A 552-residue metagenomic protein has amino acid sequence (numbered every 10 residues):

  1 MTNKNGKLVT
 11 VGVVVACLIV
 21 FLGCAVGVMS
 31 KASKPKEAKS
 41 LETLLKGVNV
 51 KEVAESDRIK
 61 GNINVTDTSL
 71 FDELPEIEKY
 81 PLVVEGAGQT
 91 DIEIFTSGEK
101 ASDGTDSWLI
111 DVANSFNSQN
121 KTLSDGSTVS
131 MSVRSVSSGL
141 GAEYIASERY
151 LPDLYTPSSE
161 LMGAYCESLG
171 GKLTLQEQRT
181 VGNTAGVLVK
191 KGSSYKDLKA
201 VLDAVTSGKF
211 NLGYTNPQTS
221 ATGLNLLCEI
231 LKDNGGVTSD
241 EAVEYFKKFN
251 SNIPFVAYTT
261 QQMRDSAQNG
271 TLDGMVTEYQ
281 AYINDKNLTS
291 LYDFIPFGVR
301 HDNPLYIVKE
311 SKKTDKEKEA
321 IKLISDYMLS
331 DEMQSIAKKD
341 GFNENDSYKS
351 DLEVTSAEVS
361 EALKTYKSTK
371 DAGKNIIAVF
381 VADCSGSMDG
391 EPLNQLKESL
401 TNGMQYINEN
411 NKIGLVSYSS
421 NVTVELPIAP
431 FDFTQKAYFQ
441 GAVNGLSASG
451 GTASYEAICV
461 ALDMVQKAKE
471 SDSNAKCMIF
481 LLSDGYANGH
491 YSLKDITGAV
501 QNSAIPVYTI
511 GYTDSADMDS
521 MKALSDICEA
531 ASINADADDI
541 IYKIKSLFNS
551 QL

Functional and structural regions predicted by a protein language model:
K36-Q218, Q261: N-terminal segment of the mature folded domain
L175-L188, N287-K313, E317-K318, K322: Periplasmic-binding protein-like
Q218, S325-S347: Periplasmic-binding protein-like
G235-I295: Ligand-binding pocket segment of bilobal, Venus flytrap-like solute-binding proteins
D340-V379, G386-N394, I407: Acidic, polar low-complexity linker/tail segments
G373-D432, S447, A457-I458, M478-L482 (+1 more regions): Von Willebrand factor
K412-G445, L462-S471, G489-K494, M518-I527 (+1 more regions): Short beta-strand-loop
S483-A535, Y542-L547: VWA/integrin I-like adhesion module and closely mimicked acidic/polar interface patches used
